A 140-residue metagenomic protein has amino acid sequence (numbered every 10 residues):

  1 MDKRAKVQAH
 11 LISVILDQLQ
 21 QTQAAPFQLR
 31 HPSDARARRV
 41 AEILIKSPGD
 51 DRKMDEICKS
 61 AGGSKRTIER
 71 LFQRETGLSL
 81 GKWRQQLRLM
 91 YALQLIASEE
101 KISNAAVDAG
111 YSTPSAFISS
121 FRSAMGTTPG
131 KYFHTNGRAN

Functional and structural regions predicted by a protein language model:
M1-R4, Q18-A25, V40-K53, F72 (+3 more regions): Basic, amphipathic alpha-helical hairpins
V7-R30, S60: Linker/hinge segments immediately adjacent to helix-turn-helix/homeobox DNA-binding domains
L11, P32-V40, Q85-R88: N-terminal positioning helix adjacent to the helix-turn-helix/winged-helix DNA-binding module
D51, D55, R74-P114, I118 (+1 more regions): Terminal helix-turn-helix DNA-binding modules in bacterial transcription factors
K59, R70, R74, V107-D108 (+1 more regions): Alpha-helical residues within the helix-turn-helix
S60-T67, G110-A116: Short, basic interhelical loop/turn and adjoining N-cap of the next helix at nucleic-acid- or acidic-partner-contacting
S64, S79, S112-T113, T127-G130: Short coil/turn motifs that cap or connect alpha-helices
